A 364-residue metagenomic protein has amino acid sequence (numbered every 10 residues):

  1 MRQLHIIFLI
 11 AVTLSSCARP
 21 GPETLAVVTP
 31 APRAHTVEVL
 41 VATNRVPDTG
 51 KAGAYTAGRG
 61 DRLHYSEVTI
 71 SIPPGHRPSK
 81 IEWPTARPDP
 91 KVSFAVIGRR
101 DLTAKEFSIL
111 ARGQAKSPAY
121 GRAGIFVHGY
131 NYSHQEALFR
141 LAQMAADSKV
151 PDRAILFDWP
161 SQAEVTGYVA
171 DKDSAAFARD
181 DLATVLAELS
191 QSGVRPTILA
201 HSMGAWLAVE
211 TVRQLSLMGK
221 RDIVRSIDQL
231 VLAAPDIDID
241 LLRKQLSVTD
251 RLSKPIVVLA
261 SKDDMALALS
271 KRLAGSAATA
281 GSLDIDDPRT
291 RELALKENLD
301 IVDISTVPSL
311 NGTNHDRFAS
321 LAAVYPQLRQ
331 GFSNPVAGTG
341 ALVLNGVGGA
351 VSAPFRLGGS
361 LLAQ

Functional and structural regions predicted by a protein language model:
R2-L9: Sec-dependent signal peptide recognition, specifically the positively charged N-region followed immediately by
T13-S16: C-terminal motif of bacterial Sec signal peptides marking the signal peptidase cleavage site
A18, P22-D101, L110-G113, L138-A142 (+5 more regions): Lipolytic serine-hydrolase domain surface
K116-R122: Proline/glycine-enriched tight loop/beta-turn segments at coil->beta junctions that connect or precede beta-strands
I125-G129, H201: The conserved beta1-alpha1 loop
Y132-A137: Short substrate-entry loop that stabilizes the transition state in hydrolases
L182, A200-G204, A208: Gly/Ala-rich beta-loop-alpha elbow adjacent to hydrolase catalytic centers
T197, H201-S202, V231: Residue in the alpha/beta-hydrolase core beta-strand immediately N-terminal to the catalytic nucleophile
